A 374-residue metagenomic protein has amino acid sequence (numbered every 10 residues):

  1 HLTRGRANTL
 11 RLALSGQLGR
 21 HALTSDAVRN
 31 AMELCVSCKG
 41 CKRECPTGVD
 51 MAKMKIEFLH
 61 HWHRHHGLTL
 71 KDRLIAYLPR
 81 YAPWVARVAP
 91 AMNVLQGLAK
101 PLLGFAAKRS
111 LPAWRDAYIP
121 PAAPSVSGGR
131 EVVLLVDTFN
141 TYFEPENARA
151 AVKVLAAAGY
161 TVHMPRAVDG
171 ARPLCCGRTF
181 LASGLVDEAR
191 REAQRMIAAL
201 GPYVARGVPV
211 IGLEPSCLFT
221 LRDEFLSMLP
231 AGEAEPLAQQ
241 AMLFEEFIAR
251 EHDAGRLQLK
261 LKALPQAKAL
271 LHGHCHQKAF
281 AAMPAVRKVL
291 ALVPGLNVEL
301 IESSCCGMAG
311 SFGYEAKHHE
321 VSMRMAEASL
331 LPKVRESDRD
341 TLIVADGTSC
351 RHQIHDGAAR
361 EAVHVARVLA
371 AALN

Functional and structural regions predicted by a protein language model:
H1-L34, K39, G48-K53, E57-G67 (+2 more regions): Ferredoxin-type iron-sulfur electron-transfer modules and their immediate structural context
R29-C38, K42, P173, H272 (+1 more regions): Residues immediately within or flanking Cys/His clusters that coordinate Zn2+ in small zinc-binding modules
C45: Cysteine-centered loop/knuckle micro-motif
A52-N374: Iron-sulfur cluster-binding electron-transfer modules in prokaryotic oxidoreductases
